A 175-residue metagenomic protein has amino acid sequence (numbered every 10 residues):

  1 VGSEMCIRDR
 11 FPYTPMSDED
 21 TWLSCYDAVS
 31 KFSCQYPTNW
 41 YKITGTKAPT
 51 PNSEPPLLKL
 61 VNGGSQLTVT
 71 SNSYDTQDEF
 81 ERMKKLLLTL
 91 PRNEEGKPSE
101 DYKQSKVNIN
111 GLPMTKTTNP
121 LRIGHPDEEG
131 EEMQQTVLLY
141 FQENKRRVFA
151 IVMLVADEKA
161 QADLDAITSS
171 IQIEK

Functional and structural regions predicted by a protein language model:
V1-I7: Short, small-residue-biased leader/transition segments that mark boundaries at the very start of proteins
F11-N52: N-terminal "mature-domain start" segment
Q35, R82-K85, A162-A166: Extracytoplasmic/secreted proteins, especially bacterial periplasmic and envelope-associated proteins
Q35-P37, M114, S170: A generic structural signal for ordered secondary structure
Y36, E95-P98, I167: Short, structurally constrained coil/turn elements that cap an alpha-helix or connect an alpha-helix to the following
N39-K42, N144-K175: Surface-exposed amphipathic alpha-helical segments
G45-E158: Conserved polar/disulfide-associated segments of primarily extracytoplasmic proteins
